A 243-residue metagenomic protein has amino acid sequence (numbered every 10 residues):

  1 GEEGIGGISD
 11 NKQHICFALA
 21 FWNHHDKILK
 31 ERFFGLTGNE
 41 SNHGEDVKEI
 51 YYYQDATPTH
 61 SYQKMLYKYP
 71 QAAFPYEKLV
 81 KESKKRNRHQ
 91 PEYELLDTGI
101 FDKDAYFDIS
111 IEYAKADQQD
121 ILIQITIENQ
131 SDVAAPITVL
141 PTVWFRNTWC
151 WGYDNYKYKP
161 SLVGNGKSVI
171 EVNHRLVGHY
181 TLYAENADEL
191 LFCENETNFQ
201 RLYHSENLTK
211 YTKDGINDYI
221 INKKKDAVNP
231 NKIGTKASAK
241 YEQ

Functional and structural regions predicted by a protein language model:
G1-Q243: Anionic coordination/interaction segments
